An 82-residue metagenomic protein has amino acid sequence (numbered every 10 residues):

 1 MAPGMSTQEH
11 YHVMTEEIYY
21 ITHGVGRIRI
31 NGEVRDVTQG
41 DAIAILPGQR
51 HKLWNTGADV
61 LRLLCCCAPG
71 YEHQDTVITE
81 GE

Functional and structural regions predicted by a protein language model:
M1-H12, P47: Conserved short histidine dyad/triad with adjacent acidic residue
M1-M5, V25-R27, P69-E72: Short, charged/polar surface micro-motifs in flexible loops or helix N-caps
E9, I28-R29, I45, H51-G57: Short beta-strand His + acidic residue motifs that chelate non-heme Fe in jelly-roll/DSBH and cupin folds
V13, V37, T56-A58: A generic fold-level signal
M14-E16, I21-G26, N31: Glycine- and acidic-residue-biased ligand/ion/polar-headgroup-sensing regions
I18, A42-A44, C65: Conserved hydrophobic/aromatic beta-strand scaffold that supports enzyme active sites
G32-G48: Short acidic-glycine-tyrosine-enriched beta hairpin
K52, T56-E82: Double-stranded beta-helix
